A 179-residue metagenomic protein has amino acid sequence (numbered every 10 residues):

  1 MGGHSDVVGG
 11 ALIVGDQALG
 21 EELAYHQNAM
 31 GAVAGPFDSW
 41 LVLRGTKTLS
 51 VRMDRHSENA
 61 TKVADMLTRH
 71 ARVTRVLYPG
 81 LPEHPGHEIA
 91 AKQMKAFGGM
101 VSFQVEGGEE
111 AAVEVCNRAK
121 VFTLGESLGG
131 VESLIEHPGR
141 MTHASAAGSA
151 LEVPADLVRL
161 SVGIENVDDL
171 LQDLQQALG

Functional and structural regions predicted by a protein language model:
M1-M100, Q104-H137, V153: Active-site C-terminal subdomain of aminotransferase-like
R52, N117, S133-G179: PLP-dependent enzyme catalytic core of the Aspartate aminotransferase-like
